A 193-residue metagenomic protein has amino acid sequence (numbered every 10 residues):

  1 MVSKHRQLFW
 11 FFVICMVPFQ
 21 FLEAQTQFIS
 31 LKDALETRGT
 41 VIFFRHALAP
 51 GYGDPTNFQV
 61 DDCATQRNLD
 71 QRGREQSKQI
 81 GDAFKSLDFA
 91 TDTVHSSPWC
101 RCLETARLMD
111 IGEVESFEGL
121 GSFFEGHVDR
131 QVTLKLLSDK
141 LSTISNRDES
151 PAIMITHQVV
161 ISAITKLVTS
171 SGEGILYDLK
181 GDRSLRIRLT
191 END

Functional and structural regions predicted by a protein language model:
M1-W10: Bacterial N-terminal signal peptides that target proteins for export
W10-F19: Bacterial N-terminal signal peptides
Q20-A24: Sec/Tat signal peptide C-region and signal peptidase I cleavage site
T26-E118, F123-G126, L167-L185, T190-D193: Active-site-proximal alpha-helix that buttresses catalytic centers in soluble enzyme cores
G39-V41, S150-T156: Generic beta-sheet signal
V128-L136: Short, surface-exposed amphipathic charged segments that create phosphate/polyanion-binding patches used for binding
